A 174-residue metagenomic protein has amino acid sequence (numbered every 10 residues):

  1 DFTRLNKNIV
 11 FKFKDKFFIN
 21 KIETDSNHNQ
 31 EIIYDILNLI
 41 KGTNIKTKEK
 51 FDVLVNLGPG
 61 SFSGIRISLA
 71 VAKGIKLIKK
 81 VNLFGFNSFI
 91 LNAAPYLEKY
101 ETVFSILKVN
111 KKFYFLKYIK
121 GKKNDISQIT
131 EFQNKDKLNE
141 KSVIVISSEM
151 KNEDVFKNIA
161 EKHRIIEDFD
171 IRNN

Functional and structural regions predicted by a protein language model:
D1-K14, Q30, F84-N174: Oxyanion-binding and handling regions
D1-V55, V145-I146: N-terminal beta-alpha supersecondary unit
I36, V71-I75, A93: Buried hydrophobic packing segments
L39-T43, A72, I78, N174: Stable alpha-helical structural segments in soluble proteins, enriched in small hydrophobic residues
K50, V55-I67, I106-K111, D154-A160: A broadly tuned preference for mixed-charge, low-complexity surface segments
D52-S88: DPxDG-like acidic metal-binding loop motif
